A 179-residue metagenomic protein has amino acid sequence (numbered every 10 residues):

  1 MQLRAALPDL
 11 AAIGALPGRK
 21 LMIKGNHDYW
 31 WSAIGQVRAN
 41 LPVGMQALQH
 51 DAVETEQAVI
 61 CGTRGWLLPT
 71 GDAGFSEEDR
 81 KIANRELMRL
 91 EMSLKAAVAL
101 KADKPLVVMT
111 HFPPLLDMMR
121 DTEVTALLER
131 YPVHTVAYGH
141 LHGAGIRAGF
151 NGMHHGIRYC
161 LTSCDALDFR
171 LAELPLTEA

Functional and structural regions predicted by a protein language model:
M1-G18, R89-K95, A102-D103, L174-A179: N-terminal active-site segment of His-dependent metallophosphoesterases
M1-T55, R120-V133, I157, L161-S163: Core catalytic region of metal-dependent phosphoesterases/phosphodiesterases, especially metallo-beta-lactamase-like
Q2-R4, A73-F75, M119, G149 (+1 more regions): Short, solvent-exposed loop/turn segments at secondary-structure boundaries
L21, P105-V107, T135: Short, Asp-centered acidic motifs that coordinate Mg2+ and/or phosphate in catalytic or ligand-binding sites
G25-N26, H111, G139-H140: Active-site glycine-centered loops adjacent to acidic/histidine catalytic or metal-binding residues that shape
W31-E123, L127, E178: Conserved catalytic scaffold of divalent metal-dependent phosphoesterases
E54, R130-T135, G143-A179: Binuclear metal-dependent phosphoesterase catalytic core
